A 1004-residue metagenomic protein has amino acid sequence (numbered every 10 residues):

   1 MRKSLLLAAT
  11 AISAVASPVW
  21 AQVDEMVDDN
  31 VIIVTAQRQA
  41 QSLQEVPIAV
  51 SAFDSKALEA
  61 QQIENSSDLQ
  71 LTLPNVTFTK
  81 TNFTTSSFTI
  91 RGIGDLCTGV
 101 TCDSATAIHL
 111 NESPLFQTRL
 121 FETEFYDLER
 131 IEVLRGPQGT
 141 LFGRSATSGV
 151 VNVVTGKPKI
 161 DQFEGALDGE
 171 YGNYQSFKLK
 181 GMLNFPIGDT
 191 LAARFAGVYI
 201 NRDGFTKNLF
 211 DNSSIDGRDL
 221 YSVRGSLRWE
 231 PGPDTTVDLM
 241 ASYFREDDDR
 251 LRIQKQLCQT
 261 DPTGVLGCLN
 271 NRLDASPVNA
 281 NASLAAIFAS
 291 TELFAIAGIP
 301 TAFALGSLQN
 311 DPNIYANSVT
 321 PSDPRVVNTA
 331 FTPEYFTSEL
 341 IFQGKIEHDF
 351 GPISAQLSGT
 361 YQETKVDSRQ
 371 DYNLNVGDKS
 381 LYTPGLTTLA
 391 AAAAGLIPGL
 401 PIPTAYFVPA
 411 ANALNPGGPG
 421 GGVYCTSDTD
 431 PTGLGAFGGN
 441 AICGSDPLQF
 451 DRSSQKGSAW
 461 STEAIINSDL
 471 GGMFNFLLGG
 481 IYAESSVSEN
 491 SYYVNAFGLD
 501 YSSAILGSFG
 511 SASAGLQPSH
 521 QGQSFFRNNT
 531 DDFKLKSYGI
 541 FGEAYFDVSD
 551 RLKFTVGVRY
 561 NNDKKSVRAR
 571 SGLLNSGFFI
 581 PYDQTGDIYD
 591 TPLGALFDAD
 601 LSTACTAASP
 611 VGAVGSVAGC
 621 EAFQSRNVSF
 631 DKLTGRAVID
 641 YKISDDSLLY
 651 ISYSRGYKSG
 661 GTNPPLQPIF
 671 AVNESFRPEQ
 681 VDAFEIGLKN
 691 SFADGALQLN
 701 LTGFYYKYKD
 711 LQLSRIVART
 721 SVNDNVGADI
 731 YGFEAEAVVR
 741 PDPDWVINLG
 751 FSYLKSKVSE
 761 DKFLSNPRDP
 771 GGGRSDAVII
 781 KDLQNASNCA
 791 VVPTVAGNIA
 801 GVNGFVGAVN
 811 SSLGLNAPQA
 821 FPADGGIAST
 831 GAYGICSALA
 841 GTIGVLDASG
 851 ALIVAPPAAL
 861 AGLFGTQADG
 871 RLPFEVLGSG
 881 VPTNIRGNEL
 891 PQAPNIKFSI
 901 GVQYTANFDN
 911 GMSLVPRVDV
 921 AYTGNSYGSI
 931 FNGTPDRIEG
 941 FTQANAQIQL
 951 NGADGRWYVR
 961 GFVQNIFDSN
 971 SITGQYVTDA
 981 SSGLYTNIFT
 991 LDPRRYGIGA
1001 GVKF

Functional and structural regions predicted by a protein language model:
M1-Q61, D68-T72, F342, V1002: N-terminal Sec signal peptide and the immediately downstream disordered periplasmic leader that contains the TonB box
I48-L96, T106-E124, R130-G139: Periplasmic N-terminal accessory/gating domains of Gram-negative outer-membrane beta-barrel systems
Q61, D103-A105, Q117, Y126-R135 (+6 more regions): Outer-membrane beta-barrel translocator/receptor signature
R144, L499, A728-Y731, S775-T794 (+2 more regions): C-terminal beta-signal and terminal closure region of outer-membrane beta-barrel proteins
N212, R218-F476, A483-S486, Q698-L699: Outer-membrane beta-barrel domain signature, strongest for Gram-negative TonB-dependent receptors and also present
K345-F350, S354-T360, V366-Q370, S491 (+6 more regions): Membrane-embedded beta-barrel scaffold of Gram-negative outer-membrane proteins
V494, S756, A921-S929, L950-F1004: C-terminal beta-signal and adjacent terminal beta-strands/loops of Gram-negative outer-membrane beta-barrel proteins
Y705-K707, D724-I930, G999-G1001: Gram-negative outer-membrane beta-barrel transporters
